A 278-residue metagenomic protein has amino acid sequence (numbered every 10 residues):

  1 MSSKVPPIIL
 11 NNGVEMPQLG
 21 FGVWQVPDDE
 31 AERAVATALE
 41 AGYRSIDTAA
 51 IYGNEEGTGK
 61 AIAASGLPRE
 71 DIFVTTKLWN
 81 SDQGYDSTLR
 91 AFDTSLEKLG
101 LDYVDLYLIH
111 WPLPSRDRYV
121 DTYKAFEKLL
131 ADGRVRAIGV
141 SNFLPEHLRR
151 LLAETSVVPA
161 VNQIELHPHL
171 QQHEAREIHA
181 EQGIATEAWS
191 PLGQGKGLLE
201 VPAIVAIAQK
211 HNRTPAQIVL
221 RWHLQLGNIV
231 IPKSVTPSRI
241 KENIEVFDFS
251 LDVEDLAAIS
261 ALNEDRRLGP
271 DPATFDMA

Functional and structural regions predicted by a protein language model:
M1-I72, A278: N-terminal binding-site loop/beta-alpha segment at the start of enzyme catalytic domains that lines or forms
S2-I8, E56-A63, A91-T94, P145-L148 (+1 more regions): Alpha-helical scaffolding within the catalytic cores of extracellular/periplasmic polymer-degrading hydrolases
N11, T88-I109, K128-D132, E154 (+1 more regions): CE4/NodB-like, metal-dependent polysaccharide N-deacetylase domain that modifies extracellular/periplasmic N-acetylated
V26-D29, A49-G57, S81-D86, P114-D117 (+2 more regions): Acidic-and-aromatic substrate-binding clefts and catalytic sites of carbohydrate-active enzymes
P27-L39, G84-L99, E146-R149, L170-Q171: Short, acidic/polar
S45, Y103-L106, A137, V161: Residues at the N-termini of beta-strands
R69-D82, L106-P112, L166: A short, structured active-site edge motif that brings together acidic residues
P112-A278: Beta/alpha (TIM)-barrel catalytic core signal, keyed to glycine-rich beta->alpha loops juxtaposed to Asp/Glu that bind
